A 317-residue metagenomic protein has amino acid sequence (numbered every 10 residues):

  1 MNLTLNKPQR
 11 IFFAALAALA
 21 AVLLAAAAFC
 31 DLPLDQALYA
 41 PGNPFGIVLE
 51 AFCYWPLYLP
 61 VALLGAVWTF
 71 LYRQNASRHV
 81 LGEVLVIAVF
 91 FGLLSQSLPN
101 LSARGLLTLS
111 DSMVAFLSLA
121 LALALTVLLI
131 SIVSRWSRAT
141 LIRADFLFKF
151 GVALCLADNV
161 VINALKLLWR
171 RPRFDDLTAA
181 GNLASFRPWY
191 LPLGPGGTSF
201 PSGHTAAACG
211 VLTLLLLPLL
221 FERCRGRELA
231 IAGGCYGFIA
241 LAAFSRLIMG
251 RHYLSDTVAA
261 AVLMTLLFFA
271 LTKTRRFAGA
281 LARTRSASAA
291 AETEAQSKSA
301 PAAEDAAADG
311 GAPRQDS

Functional and structural regions predicted by a protein language model:
N2-A17, F186-A295, D316: Membrane-embedded catalytic cores of phosphoryl/pyrophosphoryl-handling enzymes
N2-L123, W169, R173, L177 (+1 more regions): N-terminal transmembrane-helix/juxtamembrane module of multi-pass inner/ER membrane proteins
C30-Q36, Q96-G105, W136-L229, R276-A287: Membrane-interface loops
W55-W68, S118-I132, G210-T213, A261-R275: Hydrophobic cores of alpha-helical transmembrane segments in multi-pass inner/ER membrane proteins, independent
P60, L85, V89, L93 (+5 more regions): Hydrophobic, lipid-facing residues on alpha-helical transmembrane segments of integral membrane proteins
R78-S95, D145-D158, A232-G237: Transmembrane alpha-helical segments of multi-pass membrane proteins
S299-S317: Long, low-complexity, intrinsically disordered segments
